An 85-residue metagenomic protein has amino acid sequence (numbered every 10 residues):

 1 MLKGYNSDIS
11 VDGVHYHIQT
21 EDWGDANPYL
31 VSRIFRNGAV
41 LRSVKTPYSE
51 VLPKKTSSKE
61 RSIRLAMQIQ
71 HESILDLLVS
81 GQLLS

Functional and structural regions predicted by a protein language model:
M1-V14: Negatively charged, low-complexity tracts enriched in Asp/Glu with abundant Ser/Thr
G4, E21, E60-R61: Domain-level marker for long, solvent-exposed, non-transmembrane regions
S7, H17, D22-G24, L84: A generic structural micro-environment signature that highlights single residues at secondary-structure boundaries
Q19-R42, K54: Short, surface-exposed, low-complexity cationic segments
K45-S85: Acidic, low-complexity intrinsically disordered segments
